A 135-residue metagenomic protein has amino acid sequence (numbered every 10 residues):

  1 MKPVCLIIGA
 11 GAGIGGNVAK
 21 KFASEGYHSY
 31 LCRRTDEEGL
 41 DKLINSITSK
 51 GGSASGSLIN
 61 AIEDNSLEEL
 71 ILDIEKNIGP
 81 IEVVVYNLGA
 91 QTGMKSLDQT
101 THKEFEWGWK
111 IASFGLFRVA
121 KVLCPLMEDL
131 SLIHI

Functional and structural regions predicted by a protein language model:
V4-I7, V84-V85: Conserved hydrophobic beta-strands of the Rossmann-like cofactor-binding core in SDR/related NAD(P)H-dependent
G11-G13: Conserved glycine-rich cofactor-binding loop
Y27-L40: Conserved glycine-rich Rossmann-like NAD(P)H-binding loop of the short-chain dehydrogenase/reductase
I47-N65: Rossmann-fold cofactor-recognition segment
N87-M94: Conserved NAD(P)H cofactor-binding loop of Rossmann-fold oxidoreductase domains
D98-F117: Catalytic Tyr-X3-Lys loop
I111-D129: Amphipathic alpha-helical dimer-interface segment in Rossmann-like NAD(P)H-dependent oxidoreductases
I133-I135: Conserved small/polar residues in nucleotide/adenosyl-binding loops
